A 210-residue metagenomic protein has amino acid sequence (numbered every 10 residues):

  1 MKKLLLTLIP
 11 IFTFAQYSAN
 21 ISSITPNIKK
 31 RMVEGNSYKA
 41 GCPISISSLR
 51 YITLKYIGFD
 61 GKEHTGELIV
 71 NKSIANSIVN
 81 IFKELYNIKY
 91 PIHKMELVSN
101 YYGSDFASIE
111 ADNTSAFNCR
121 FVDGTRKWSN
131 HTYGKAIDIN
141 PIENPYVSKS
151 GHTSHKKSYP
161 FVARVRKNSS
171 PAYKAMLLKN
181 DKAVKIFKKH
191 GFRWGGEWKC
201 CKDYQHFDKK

Functional and structural regions predicted by a protein language model:
K3-T13: Sec-dependent N-terminal signal peptides
Y17-F59: N-terminal module-boundary/linker segments of secreted carbohydrate-active enzymes
I44-I109: Active-site acidic/histidine clusters and adjacent loop/turn architecture that either coordinate catalytic ions
S45-S48, W128-G134, K188: Extracellular/periplasmic catalytic domains that process cell-envelope and extracellular macromolecules
R50-I52, N113, K135: A generic secondary-structure signal marking the coil-to-beta-strand transition
G66-I69, S73, K127, P171 (+1 more regions): Conserved aromatic-histidine-acidic binding/catalytic patches
D105-T132: Active-site-adjacent substructure of cysteine-protease-like catalytic cores
V122-G124, G134-K210: Catalytic cores and adjacent binding grooves of peptidoglycan-active enzymes
